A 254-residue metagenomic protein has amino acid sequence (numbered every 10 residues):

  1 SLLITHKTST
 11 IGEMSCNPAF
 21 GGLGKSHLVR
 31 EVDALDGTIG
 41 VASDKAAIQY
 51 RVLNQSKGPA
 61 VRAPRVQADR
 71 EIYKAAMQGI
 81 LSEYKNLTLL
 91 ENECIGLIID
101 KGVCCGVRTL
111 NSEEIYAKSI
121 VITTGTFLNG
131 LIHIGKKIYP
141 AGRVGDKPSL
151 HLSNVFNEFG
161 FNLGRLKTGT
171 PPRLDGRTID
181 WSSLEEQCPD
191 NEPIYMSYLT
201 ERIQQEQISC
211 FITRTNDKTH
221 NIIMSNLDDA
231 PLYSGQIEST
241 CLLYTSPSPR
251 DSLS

Functional and structural regions predicted by a protein language model:
L2-D100, N111, T123-R143, K147-S153 (+2 more regions): Conserved N-terminal/central alpha/beta ligand/cofactor-binding core
V103-V107: Short, hydrophobic/aromatic-rich segments at coil-to-beta transitions
L110-S119: Core beta-strand elements of the Rossmann-like FAD/NAD(P) dinucleotide-binding domain in flavoenzyme oxidoreductases
D229-Q236: Intrinsically disordered or highly flexible coil/loop and linker segments, enriched in small and charged/polar residues
Q236-L243: Amphipathic alpha-helical blocks
Y244-D251: Conserved small/polar residues in nucleotide/adenosyl-binding loops
S254: A glycine-rich dinucleotide-binding beta-alpha-beta segment and adjacent secondary-structure elements that constitute
